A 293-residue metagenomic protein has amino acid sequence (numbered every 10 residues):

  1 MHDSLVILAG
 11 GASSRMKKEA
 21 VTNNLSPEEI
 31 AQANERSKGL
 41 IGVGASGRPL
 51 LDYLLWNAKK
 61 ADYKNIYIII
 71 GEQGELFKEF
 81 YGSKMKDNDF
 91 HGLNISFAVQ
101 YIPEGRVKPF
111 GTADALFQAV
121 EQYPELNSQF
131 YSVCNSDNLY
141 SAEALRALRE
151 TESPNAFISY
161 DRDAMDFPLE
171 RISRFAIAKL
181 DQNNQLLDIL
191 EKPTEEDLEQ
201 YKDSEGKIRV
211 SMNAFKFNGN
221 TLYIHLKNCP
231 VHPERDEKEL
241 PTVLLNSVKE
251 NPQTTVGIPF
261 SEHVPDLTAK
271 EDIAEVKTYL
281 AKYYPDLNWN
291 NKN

Functional and structural regions predicted by a protein language model:
M1-I7, S13-A31, G44-Q129: Conserved N-terminal catalytic core of the sugar/cofactor nucleotidyltransferase
L5, I189-N293: Conserved alpha/beta core of the MobA/IspD/sugar-nucleotide pyrophosphorylase nucleotidyltransferase superfamily
L5-I7, I68, V133, F157-I158 (+1 more regions): Structural beta-sheet core signal
M16, F77-Y81, L148, L226 (+1 more regions): Hydrophobic packing residues within well-ordered alpha-helices of enzyme cores
L40, I177-L180, G257: A structural signal for short hydrophobic beta-strand segments in well-ordered beta-sheet cores
L76-E79, E143, V243, E275: Phosphate- and divalent-cation-binding pockets in alpha/beta enzyme and binding domains that engage nucleotide-derived
G92-I177: Conserved beta-loop-beta/alpha segment of the NTase-like Rossmann-fold superfamily that binds/positions NTPs
L139-I224: Conserved core of the sugar-phosphate nucleotidyltransferase
